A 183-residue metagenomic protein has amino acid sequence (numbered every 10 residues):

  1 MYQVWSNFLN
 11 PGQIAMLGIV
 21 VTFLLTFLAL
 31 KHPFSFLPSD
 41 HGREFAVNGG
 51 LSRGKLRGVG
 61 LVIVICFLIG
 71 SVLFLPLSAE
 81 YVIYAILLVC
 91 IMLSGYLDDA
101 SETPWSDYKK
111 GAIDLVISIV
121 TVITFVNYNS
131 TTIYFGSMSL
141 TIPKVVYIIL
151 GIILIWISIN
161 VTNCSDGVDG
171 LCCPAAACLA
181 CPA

Functional and structural regions predicted by a protein language model:
Y2-A183: "…together with the soluble PPM/PP2C metallo-phosphatase catalytic core" -> "…together with the soluble PPM/PP2C
